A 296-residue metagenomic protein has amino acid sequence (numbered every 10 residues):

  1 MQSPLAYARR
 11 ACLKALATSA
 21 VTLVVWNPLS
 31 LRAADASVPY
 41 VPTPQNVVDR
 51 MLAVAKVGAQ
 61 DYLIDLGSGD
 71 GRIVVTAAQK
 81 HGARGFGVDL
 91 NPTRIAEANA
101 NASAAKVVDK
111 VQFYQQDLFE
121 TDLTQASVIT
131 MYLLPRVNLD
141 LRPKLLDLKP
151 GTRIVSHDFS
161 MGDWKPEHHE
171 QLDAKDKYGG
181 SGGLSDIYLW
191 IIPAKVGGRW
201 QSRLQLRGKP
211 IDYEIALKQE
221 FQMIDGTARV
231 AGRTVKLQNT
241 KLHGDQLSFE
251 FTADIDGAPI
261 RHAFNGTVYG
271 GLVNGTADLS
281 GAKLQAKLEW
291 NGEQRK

Functional and structural regions predicted by a protein language model:
Q2-S19, L23: N-terminal secretory signal peptides and thylakoid transit peptides that target proteins across membranes
L16-Q60: S-adenosyl-L-methionine
Q60-G67: Conserved class I S-adenosyl-L-methionine
G71-V75: Glycine-rich SAM-binding Motif I of class I
R84-D89: Conserved SAM-binding motif I beta-strand of class I
N99-T121: S-adenosyl-L-methionine
S160-Q201: Active-site capping/gating segments
A194-K296: Central antiparallel beta-sheet cores of small beta-barrel/beta-sandwich binding domains
